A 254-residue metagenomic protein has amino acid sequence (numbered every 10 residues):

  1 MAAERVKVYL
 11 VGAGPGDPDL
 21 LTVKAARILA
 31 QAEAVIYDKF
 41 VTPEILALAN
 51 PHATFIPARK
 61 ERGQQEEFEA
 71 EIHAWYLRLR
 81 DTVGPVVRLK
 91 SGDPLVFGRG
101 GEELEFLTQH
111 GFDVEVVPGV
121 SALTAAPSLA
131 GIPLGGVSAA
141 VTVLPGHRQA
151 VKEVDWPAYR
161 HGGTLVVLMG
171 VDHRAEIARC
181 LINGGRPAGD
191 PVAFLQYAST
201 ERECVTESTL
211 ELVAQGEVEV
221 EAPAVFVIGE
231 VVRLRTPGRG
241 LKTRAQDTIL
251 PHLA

Functional and structural regions predicted by a protein language model:
M1-V117, L212, A224, I249-L253: Class I S-adenosyl-L-methionine
A2, V6-L10, T82-V86, R99 (+2 more regions): A contiguous loop/helix-start segment that scaffolds small-molecule binding in enzyme catalytic cores
D17, D93-G162, C204-E207, L250: Class I SAM-dependent methyltransferase SAM-binding "motif I" and its flanking Rossmann-like core
D19, V23-A26, E44-L46, Y76 (+4 more regions): Short, flexible, glycine/charge-rich loop motifs used to bind or transfer phosphoryl groups or to couple energy/partner
V23, A125-L129, I177-A178: Short hydrophobic alpha-helical segments that form membrane-spanning helices or hydrophobic packing faces of helical
K39, R59, P118-V120, P145-H147 (+1 more regions): Residues at the C-termini of beta-strands that transition into short coil/loop
T42-I45, L123, R174-A175: Short, well-ordered alpha-helical microsegments
A53-K60, G111-E115, L134-V143, P187-F194: Short hydrophobic/aromatic-enriched beta-strand-loop microsegments
